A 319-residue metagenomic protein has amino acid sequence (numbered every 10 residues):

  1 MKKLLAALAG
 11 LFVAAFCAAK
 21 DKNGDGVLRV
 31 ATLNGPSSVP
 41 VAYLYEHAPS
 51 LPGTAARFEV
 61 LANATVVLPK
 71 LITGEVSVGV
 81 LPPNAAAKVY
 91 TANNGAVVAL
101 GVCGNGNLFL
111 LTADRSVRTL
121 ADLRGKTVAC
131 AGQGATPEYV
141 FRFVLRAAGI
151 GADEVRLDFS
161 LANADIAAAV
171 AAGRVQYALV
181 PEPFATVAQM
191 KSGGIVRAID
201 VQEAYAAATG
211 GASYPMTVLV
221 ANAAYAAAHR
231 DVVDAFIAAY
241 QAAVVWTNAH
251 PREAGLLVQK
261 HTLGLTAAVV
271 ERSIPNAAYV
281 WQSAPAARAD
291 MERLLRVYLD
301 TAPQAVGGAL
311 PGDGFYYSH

Functional and structural regions predicted by a protein language model:
M1-L4: Positively charged n-region of N-terminal signal peptides that target proteins for export
G10-A18: Hydrophobic h-region of N-terminal signal peptides that target proteins for export in Gram-negative bacteria
N23-I150, L157-S160, Q176-E182, V196-I199: Short, glycine-/small- and polar/acidic-enriched structural segments that line small-molecule recognition paths
A48, E75, V80, Y90-N93 (+10 more regions): Sec/Tat-exported extracytoplasmic proteins
A48-G53, E203-A212, Y279-R288: Short, solvent-exposed loop/beta-turn-alpha elements that line the ligand-binding surface or hinge of extracytoplasmic
N84-A85, D158, A164-L257: Pocket-lining segment of extracytoplasmic ligand-binding domains
A226-T301: Secondary-structure end/capping motifs
R296-H319: Conserved C-terminal helix/tail region of periplasmic/extracytoplasmic solute-binding proteins
